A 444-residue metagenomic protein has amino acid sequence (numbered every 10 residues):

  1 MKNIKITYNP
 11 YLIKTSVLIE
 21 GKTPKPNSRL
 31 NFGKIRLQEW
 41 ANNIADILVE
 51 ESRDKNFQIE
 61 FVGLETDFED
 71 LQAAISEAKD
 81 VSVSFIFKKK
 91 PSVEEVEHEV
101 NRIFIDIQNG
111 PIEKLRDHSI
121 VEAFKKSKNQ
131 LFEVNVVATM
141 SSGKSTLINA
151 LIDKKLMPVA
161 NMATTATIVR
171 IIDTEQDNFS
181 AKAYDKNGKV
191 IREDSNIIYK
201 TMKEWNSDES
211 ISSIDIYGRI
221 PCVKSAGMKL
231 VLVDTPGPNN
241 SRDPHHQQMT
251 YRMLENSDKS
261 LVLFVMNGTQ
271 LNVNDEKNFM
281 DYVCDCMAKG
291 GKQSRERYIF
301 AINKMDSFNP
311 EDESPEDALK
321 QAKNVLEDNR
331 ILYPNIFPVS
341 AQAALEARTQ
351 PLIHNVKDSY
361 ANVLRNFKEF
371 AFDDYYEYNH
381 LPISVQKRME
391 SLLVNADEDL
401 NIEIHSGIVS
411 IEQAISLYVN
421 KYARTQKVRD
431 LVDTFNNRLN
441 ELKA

Functional and structural regions predicted by a protein language model:
M1-K2: Primarily secretory-pathway and cell-envelope proteins
K5-F57, A74-A78, S92-E97, I120-E390 (+1 more regions): Globular "head" domains of long coiled-coil molecular machines
L48-S52, D67, L71, N436: Long, low-complexity, tandem-repeat intrinsically disordered regions
Q58-K114: Charged, amphipathic alpha-helical linker segments immediately N-terminal to NTP-binding catalytic cores
K114-R116, T425: Long amphipathic alpha-helices with heptad-repeat character, especially coiled-coil-forming segments used
Q413-V419, A423-A444: Extended, charged coiled-coil helical stalks used as long, distance-spanning scaffolds in large assemblies
